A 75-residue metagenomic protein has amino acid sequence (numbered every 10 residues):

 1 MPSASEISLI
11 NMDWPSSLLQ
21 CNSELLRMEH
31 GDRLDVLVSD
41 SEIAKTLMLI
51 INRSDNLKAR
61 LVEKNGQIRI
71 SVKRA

Functional and structural regions predicted by a protein language model:
M1-H30: An N-terminal amphipathic alpha-helical segment
E6, D35, R69: Short aromatic/hydrophobic contact patches that present stacked aromatics for nucleic-acid/ligand binding
S16-R27, D40-N56: Amphipathic alpha-helical interaction surfaces in cytosolic regulatory modules
R33-S39: Glycine-rich repeat segments that build the extracellular carbohydrate-interaction surface of secreted and virion
N56-A75: C-terminal edge-of-domain segments
